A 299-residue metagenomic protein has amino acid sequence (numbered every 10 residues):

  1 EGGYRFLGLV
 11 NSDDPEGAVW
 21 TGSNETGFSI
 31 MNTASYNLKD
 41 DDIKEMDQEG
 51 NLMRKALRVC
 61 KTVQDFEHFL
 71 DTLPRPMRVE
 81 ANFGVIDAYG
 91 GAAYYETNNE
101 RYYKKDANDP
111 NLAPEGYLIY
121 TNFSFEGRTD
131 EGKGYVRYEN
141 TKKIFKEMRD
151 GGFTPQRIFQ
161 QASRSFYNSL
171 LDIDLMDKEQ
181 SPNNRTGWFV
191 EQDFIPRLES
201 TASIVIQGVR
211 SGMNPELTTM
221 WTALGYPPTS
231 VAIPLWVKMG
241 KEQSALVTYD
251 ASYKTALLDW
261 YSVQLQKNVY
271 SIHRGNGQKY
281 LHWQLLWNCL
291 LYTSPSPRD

Functional and structural regions predicted by a protein language model:
E1-G50, V63, E67-A92, N98-G132 (+3 more regions): A contiguous strand-loop segment
N11-D14, S35, I86-Y89, R164 (+4 more regions): Short, flexible beta-strand-to-coil junctions
N32, M46-P74, Y138-M176: Alpha/propeptide regions of enzymes that mature by internal proteolysis
T62-Q64, H68-F69, S124-F153, R157 (+1 more regions): A short, charged
N111-F153, T201-V205, N214-W236: Long, His/Glu/Asp-enriched segments that create or flank divalent metal/ion-associated functional microenvironments
D177-F189, D193, L198: Alpha/beta-hydrolase fold catalytic core
Q192-L291: Substrate-recognition/cap regions that form aromatic- and gly/pro-loop-enriched pockets for small-molecule ligands
Y292-D299: Conserved small/polar residues in nucleotide/adenosyl-binding loops
